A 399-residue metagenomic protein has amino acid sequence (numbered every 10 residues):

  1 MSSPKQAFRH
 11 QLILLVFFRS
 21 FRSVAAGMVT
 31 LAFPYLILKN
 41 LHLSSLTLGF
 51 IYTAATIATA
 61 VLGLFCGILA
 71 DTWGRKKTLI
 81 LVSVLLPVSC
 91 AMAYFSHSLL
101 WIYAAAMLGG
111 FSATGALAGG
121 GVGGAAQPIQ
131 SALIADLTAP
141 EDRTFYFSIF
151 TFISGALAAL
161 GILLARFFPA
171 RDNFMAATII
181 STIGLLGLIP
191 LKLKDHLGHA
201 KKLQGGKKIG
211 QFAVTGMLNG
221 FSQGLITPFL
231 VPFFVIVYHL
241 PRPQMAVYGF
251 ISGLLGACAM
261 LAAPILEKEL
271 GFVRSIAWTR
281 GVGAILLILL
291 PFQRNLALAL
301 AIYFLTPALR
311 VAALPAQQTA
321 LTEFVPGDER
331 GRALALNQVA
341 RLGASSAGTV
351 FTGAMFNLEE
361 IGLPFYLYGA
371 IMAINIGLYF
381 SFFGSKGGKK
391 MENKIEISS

Functional and structural regions predicted by a protein language model:
Q6-A60, G210-G249: Helix-loop boundary and gating motifs at the non-cytosolic
S20, S89, L100-A125, L298-A312: Hydrophobic core of transmembrane alpha-helices in multi-pass small-molecule transporters, especially MFS/SLC-type
I37-L38, L69-A70, L164-P169, F234-V235 (+2 more regions): Interfacial helix-cap and linker-helix signal at transmembrane-aqueous boundaries of multi-pass secondary transporters
T56-L64, A158-A159, G253-L261, L342-S346: Residue-level signature of mid-helix packing/kink "hotspots" within the transmembrane helices of 12-pass Major
L62-G74, A259-F272, F356-N357: Helix-to-loop junctions at the C-terminal end of transmembrane segments in multipass secondary transporters
K77-M92, R274-L289, G369: Structural signature of the two symmetry-related core transmembrane helices
A106-I153: Cytoplasmic helix-loop-helix junction between adjacent transmembrane helices in 12-TM secondary transporters
D172-P190, P364-S381: Symmetry-related core transmembrane helices of the 12-TM Major Facilitator Superfamily/SLC fold
